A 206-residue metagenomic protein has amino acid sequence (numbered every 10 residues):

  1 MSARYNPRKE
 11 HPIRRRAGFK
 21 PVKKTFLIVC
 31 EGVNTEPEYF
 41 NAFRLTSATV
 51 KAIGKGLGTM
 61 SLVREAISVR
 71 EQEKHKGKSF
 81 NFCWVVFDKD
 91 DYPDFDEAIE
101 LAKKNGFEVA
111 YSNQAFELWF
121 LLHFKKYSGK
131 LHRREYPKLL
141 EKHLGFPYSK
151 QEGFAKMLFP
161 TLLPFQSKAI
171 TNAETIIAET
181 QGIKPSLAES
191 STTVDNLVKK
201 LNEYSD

Functional and structural regions predicted by a protein language model:
S2-T25, E36-I53, E71-F82, K89-D206: C-terminal accessory helical subdomains adjacent to catalytic cores in phosphodiester- and nucleotide-handling enzymes
L27-E31: Short hydrophobic beta-strand that contains or immediately precedes a catalytic carboxylate
G58-E65, L118-H123: Short, charged, surface-exposed secondary-structure boundary motifs
